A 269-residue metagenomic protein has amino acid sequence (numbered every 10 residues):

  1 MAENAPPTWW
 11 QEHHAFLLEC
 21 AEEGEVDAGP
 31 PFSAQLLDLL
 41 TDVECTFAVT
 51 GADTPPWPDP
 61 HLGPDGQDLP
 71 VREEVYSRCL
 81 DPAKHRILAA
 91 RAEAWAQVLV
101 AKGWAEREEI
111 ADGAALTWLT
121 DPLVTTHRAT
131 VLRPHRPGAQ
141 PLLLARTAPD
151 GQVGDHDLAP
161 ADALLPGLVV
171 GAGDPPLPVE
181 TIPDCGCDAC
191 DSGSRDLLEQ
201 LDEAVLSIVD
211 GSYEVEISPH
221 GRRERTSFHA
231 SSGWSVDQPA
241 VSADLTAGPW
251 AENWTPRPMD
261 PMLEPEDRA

Functional and structural regions predicted by a protein language model:
M1-L62, R72-V75, A83, L99 (+2 more regions): Acidic, proline/glycine-rich low-complexity IDRs
D68-L69: Flexible hinge/switch segments at interdomain interfaces of large molecular machines
R86-R107, C187: Amphipathic alpha-helical segments
W104-I110, S207, V236: Aliphatic-rich, non-membrane protein domains
E106, I110-A163: Amphipathic, interaction-prone secondary-structure segments
